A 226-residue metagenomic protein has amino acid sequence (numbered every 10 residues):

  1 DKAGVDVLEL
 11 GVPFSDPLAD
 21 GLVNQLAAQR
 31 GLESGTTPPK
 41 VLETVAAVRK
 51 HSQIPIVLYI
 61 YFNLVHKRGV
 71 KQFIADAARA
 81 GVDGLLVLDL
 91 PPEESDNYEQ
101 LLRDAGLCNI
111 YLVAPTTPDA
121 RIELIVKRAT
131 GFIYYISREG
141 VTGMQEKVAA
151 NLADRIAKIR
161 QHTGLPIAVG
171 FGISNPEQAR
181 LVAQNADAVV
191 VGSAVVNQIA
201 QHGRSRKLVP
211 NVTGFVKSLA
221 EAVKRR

Functional and structural regions predicted by a protein language model:
D1, V45-K50, A78, E99-R103 (+2 more regions): Surface-exposed amphipathic alpha-helices with a cationic face
G4, A77-D83, L101-I110, K127-I133 (+1 more regions): Glycine-enriched alpha-helix->loop->beta-strand junction motifs that scaffold or abut catalytic
V5-P17, A80-L86, P91, Y135-G143 (+2 more regions): Glycine-rich phosphate-binding active-site loops on the catalytic face of alpha/beta enzymes
F14-N24, E33-A46, V65-Q72, V87-D104 (+4 more regions): Active-site-adjacent beta->alpha loops and helix N-cap segments on the catalytic face of soluble alpha/beta enzymes
H51-Y61, L102-L112, R160-F171: Short beta-strand/loop segments at the ligand-binding rim of alpha/beta enzyme cores
G106-Q145: Histidine/lysine/aspartate-rich catalytic loop segments that bind and position anionic ligands
T117-V126, H162, V169, I173-V189: Catalytic cores of alpha/beta
S137, Q161, S174-V182, N211-R226: Expand to "…catalyze enediolate/carbanion chemistry for C-C bond making/breaking, isomerization, decarboxylation
